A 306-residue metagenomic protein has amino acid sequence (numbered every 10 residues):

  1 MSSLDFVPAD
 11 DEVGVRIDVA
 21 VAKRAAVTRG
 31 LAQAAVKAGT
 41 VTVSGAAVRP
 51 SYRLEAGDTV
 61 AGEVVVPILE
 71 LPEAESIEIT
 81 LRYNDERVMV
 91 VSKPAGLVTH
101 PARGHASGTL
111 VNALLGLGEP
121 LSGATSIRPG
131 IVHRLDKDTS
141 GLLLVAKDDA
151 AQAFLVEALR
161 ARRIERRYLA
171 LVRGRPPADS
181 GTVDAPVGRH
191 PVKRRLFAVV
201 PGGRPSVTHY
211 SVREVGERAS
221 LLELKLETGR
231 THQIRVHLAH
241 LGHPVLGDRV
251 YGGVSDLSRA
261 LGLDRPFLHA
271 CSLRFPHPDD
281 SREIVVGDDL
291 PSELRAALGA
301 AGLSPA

Functional and structural regions predicted by a protein language model:
M1-A34, I77-I79, R204, V212-E217 (+2 more regions): Pseudouridine synthases involved in rRNA/tRNA modification
M1-K193, F267, L290-L303: RNA pseudouridine synthases
S44-R49, R218-L221, R259: Short alpha-helix capping/helix-loop boundary micro-motifs
G62-V64, P191-R194, P205, G253-L257: Short Pro/Gly-enriched beta-strand edge/turn motifs at strand-loop
L155, T231-L238: Short beta-strand segments enriched for Tyr within beta-sheet-rich domains, predominantly fibronectin type III
H190, P201-V212: Non-catalytic RNA-recognition surface used by pseudouridine synthases
